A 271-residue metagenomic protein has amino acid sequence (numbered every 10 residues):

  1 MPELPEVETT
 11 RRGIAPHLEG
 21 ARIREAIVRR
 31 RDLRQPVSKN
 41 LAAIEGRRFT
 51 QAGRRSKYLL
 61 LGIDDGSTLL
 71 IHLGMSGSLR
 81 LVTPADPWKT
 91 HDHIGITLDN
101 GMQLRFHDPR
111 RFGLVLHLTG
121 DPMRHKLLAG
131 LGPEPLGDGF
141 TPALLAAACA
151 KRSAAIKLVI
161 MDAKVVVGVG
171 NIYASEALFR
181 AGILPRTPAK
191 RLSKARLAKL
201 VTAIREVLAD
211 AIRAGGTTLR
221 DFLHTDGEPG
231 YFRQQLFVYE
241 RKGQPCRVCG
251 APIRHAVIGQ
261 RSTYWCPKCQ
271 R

Functional and structural regions predicted by a protein language model:
M1-G113, P245, R261-W265, Q270-R271: A cross-family signal for N-terminal binding/gating loops and helix N-caps that shape access to the active site
M1-L4, P135, G139, S193-V201: Generic detection of long, well-ordered alpha-helical segments
G20, G46, G130-P133, G182: Glycine-centered secondary-structure boundary/capping sites
R22-A43, G53, D64, A146-R271: Basic, nucleic-acid-binding surfaces and adjacent catalytic neighborhoods in DNA/RNA-processing proteins
L69-G168, Y173-R180, P188: Phosphate/anion-contacting hairpin/loop surfaces
